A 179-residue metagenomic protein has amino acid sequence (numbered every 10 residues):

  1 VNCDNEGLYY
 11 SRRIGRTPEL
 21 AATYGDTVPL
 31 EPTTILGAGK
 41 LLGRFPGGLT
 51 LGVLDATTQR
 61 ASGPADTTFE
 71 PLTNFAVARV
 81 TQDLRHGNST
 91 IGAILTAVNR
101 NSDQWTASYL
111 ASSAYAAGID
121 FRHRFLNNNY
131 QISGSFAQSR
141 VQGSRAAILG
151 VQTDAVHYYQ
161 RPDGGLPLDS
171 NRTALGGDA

Functional and structural regions predicted by a protein language model:
V1-A179: Signature for the C-terminal beta-barrel architecture of outer-membrane proteins
